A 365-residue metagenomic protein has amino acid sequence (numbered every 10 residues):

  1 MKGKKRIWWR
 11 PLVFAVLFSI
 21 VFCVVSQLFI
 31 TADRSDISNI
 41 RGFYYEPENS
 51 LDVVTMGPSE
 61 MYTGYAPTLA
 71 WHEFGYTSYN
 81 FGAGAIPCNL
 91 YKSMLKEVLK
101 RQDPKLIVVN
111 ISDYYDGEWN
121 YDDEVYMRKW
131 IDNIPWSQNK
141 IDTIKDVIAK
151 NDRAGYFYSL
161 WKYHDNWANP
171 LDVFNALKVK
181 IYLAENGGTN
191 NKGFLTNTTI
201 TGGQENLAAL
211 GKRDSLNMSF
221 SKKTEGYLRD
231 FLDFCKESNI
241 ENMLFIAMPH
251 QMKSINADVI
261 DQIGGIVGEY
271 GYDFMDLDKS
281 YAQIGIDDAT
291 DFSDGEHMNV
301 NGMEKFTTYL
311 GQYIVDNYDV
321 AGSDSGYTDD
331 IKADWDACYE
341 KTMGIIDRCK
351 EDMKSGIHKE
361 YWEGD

Functional and structural regions predicted by a protein language model:
W9-L28: Hydrophobic membrane-insertion alpha-helices, especially the h-region of bacterial N-terminal signal peptides
F29-S50: Alpha-helical transmembrane signal-anchor/signal-peptide segments
S50-G64, H297-V300: Catalytic nucleophile-elbow at a beta strand-turn-alpha helix junction centered on a G-D-S/GDSL motif, marking
M56, E60-K145: Membrane-embedded segments
A85-N89, F220-T224, Q251-D258: Acidic-and-aromatic substrate-binding clefts and catalytic sites of carbohydrate-active enzymes
V125-I240, S325-D365: Secreted/periplasmic serine-hydrolase-like ester/acetyl group-modifying domain
F231-N256: Active-site segments of SGNH/GDSL-like serine hydrolases that catalyze O-acetyl group transfer/hydrolysis on lipids
I255-E363: C-terminal regions of proteins
